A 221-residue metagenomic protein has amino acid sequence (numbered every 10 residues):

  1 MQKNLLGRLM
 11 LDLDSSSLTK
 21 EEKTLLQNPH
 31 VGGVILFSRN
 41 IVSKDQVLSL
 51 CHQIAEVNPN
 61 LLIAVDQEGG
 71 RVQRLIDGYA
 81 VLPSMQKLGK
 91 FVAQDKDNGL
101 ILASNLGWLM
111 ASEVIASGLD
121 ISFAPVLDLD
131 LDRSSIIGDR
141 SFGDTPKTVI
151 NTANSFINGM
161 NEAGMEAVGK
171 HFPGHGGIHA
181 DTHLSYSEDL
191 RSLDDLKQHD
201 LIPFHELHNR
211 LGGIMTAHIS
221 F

Functional and structural regions predicted by a protein language model:
M1-L18, F156: Boundary/entry segment of secreted carbohydrate-active catalytic domains
L5-G7, H30-G32, P59-L62, L119-D120 (+2 more regions): Short, well-ordered coil/turn segments that N-cap beta-strands
D14-Q27, L102-E113, K197-F204: Short, acidic/polar
H30-V149, G177-D189, A217-F221: Enzymes and membrane/adaptor proteins characterized by extended Gly/Ser/Thr/Asp/Glu-rich, aromatic-dotted
V34, D66, V114, F156 (+4 more regions): Conserved, mostly hydrophobic/aromatic
E113-A116, S155-E166, E206-R210: Secondary-structure boundary elements
G138-E162, S187-L201: Acidic, His- and aromatic-enriched active-site or binding-groove loops in soluble protein domains that engage sugars
E206-F221: Oxyanion-binding "anion nests"
